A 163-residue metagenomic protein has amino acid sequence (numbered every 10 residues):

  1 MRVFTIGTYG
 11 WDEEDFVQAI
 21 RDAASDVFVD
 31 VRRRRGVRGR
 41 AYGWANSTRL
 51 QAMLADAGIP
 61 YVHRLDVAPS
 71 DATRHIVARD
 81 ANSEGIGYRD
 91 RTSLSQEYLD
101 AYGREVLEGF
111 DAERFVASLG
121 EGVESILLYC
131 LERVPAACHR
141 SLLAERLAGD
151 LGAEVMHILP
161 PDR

Functional and structural regions predicted by a protein language model:
M1-R163: Residues lining hydrophobic/aromatic ligand-binding pockets adjacent to catalytic sites
